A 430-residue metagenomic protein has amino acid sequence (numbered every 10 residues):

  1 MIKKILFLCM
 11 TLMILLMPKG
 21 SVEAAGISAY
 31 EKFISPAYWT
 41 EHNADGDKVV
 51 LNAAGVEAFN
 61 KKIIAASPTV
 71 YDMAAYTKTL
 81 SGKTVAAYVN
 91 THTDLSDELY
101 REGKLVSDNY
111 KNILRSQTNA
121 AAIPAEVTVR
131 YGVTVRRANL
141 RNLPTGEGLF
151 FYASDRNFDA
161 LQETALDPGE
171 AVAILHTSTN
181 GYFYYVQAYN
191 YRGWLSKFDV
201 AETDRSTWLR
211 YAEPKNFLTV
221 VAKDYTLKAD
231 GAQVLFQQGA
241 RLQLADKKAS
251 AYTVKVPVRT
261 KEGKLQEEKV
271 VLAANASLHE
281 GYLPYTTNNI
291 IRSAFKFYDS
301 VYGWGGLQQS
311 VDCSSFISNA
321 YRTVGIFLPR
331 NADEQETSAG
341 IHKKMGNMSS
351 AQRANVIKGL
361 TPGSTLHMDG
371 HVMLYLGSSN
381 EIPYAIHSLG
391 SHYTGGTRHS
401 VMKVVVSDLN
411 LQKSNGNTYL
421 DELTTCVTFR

Functional and structural regions predicted by a protein language model:
L8-M17: Bacterial N-terminal signal peptides
A25-R141, E147-F151, D155-N157, A171-A173 (+6 more regions): Boundary regions of SH3-family modules and the immediately adjacent low-complexity/disordered segments in eukaryotic
G26-K48, H392, G396-R430: Low-complexity, Gly/Ser/Thr/Pro-rich intrinsically disordered linker/tail segments
R156-D159, A276-G281, D299-Q308, Q352-R353 (+1 more regions): Second-shell loop/turn segments in exported
A165, P329-G395: ...with weaker cross-activation on analogous glycine-rich loops/strands in unrelated enzymes
G169-V172, Q237-L242, P362-G363: Loop/turn positions that initiate beta-strands
E202-T203, D224-E267, D299-V311, H367-Q412: Glycine-rich catalytic cores of cysteine/serine-nucleophile enzymes that process amide/ester linkages in cell-envelope
I290, A294, W304-Q335: Active-site nucleophilic cysteine motif
